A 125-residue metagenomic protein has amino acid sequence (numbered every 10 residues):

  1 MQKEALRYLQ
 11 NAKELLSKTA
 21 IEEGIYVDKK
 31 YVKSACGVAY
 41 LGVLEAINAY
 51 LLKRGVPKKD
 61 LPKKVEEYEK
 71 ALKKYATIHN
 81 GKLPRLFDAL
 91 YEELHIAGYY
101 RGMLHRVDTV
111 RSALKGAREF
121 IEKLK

Functional and structural regions predicted by a protein language model:
M1-K125: Terminal alpha-helical segments
